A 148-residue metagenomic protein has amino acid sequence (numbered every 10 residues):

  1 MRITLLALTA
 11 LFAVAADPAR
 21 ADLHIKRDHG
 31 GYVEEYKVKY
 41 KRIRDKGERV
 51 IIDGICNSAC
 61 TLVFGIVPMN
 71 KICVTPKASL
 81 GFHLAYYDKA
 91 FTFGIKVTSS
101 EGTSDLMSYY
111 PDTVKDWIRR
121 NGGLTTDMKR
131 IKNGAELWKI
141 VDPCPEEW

Functional and structural regions predicted by a protein language model:
T4-A13: Sec-dependent N-terminal signal peptides
V14-A21: Sec/Tat signal peptide C-region and signal peptidase I cleavage site
D22-A78, L84-D88: Cleft-lining beta-strand/loop regions that shape enzyme active-site pockets
D22-I25, E34, V38-I51, F91-W148: Charged, glycine-interspersed solvent-exposed loop segments at helix/strand-loop junctions that cap or gate access
C60, L80-G81, R119-L124: Flexible domain-boundary/linker segments
